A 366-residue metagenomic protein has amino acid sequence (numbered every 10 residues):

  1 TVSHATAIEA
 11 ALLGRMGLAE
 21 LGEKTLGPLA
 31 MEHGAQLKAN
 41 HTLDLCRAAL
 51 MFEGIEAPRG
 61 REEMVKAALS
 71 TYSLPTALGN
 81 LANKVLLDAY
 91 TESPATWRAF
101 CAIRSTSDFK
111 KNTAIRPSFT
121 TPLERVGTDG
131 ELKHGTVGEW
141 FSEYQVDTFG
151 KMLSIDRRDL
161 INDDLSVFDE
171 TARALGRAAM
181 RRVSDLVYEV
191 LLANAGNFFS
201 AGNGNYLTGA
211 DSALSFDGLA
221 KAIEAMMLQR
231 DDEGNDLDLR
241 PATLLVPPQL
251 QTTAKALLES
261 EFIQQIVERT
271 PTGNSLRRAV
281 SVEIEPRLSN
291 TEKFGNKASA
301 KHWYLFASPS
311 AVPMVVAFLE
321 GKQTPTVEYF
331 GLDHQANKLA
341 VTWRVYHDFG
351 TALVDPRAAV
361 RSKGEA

Functional and structural regions predicted by a protein language model:
T1-Y72, A359-A366: Intrinsically disordered, low-complexity terminal tails
A35-L50, R61-A68, Y72-P75, G79-L81 (+3 more regions): A conserved ligand/cofactor-binding region detector
E63-F149: Assembly/oligomerization interface modules of large self-assembling protein complexes
F149-K151, A242: Short amphipathic alpha-helical segments
K151, I155-R230, S275, E283-R287: Alpha-helical scaffold segments that mediate packing/assembly in large oligomeric complexes
L192-G196, R240-P247: A glycine-rich phosphate-binding loop feature that marks nucleotide/adenosyl-phosphate handling sites
G209-A213, D217-L228, A242-T243, Q249-A366: Sequence/fold signature of self-assembling virion shell proteins
D232, L237-P241: Short gly/pro-enriched beta-turn/loop segments at secondary-structure junctions
